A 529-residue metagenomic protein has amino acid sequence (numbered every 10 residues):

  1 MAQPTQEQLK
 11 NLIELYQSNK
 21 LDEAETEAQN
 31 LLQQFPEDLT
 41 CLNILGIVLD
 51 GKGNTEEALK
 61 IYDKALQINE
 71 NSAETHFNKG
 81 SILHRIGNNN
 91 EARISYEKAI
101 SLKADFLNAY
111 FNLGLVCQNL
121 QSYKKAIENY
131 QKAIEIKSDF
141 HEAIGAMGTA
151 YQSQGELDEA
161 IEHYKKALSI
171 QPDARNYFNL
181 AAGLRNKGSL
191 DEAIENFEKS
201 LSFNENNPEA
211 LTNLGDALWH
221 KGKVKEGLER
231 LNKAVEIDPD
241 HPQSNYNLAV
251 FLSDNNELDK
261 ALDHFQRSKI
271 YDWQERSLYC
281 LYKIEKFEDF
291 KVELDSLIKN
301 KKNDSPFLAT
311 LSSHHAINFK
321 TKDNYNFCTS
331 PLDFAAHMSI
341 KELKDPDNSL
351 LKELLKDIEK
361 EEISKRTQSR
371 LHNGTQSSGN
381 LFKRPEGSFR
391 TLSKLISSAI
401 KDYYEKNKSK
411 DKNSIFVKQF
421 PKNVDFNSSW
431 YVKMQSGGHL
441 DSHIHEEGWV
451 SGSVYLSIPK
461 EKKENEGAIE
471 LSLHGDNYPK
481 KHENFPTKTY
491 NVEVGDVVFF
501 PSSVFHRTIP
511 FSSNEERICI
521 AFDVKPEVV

Functional and structural regions predicted by a protein language model:
I13, T40-G51, E74-R85, N108-N119 (+5 more regions): Conserved alpha-helical positions within TPR/SEL1-like repeat arrays
Q34, I68, L102, I136 (+5 more regions): Structural marker of alpha-solenoid helical repeat scaffolds
T321-K418: Non-heme Fe(II)/2-oxoglutarate
R390, K394-S397, K401-F499, V504 (+2 more regions): Catalytic core of non-heme Fe(II) oxygenases with the double-stranded beta-helix
